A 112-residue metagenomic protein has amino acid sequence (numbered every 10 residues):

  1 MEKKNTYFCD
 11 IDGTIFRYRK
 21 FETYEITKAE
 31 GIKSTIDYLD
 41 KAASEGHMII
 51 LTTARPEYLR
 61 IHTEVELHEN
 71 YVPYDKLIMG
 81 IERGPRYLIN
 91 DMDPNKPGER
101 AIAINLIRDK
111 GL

Functional and structural regions predicted by a protein language model:
M1-L112: HAD-like aspartate-dependent phosphatase fold
